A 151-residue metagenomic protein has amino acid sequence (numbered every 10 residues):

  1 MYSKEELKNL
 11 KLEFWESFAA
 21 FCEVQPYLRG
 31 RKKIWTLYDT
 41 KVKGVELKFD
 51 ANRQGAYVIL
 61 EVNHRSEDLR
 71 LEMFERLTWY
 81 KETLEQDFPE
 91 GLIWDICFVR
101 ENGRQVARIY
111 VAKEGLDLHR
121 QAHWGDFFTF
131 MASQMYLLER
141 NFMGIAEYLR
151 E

Functional and structural regions predicted by a protein language model:
M1-E151: Charged, terminal alpha-helix-loop-beta segments that serve as non-catalytic nucleic-acid engagement and/or assembly
